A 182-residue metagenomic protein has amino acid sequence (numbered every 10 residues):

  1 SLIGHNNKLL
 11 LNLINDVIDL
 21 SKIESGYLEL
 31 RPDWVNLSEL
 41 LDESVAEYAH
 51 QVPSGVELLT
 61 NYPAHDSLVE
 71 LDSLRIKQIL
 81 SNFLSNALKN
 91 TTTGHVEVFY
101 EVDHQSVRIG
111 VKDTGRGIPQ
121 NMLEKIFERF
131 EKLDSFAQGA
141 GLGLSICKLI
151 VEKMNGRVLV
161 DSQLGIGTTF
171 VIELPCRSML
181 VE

Functional and structural regions predicted by a protein language model:
H5-L10: Short alpha-helical segment of the dimerization/phosphotransfer core of two-component systems
S21-P32: Helix-loop junction within the histidine kinase core
R31-A46, K77: A conserved beta-strand-to-alpha-helix junction within the catalytic ATP-binding
R31-N36, P53-S67: Conserved catalytic submotifs in the C-terminal HATPase_c
I118-F130: Short conserved segment of the HATPase_c
G143, C147: Short alpha-helical Gxxx[C/S/T] motif in the catalytic ATP-binding
